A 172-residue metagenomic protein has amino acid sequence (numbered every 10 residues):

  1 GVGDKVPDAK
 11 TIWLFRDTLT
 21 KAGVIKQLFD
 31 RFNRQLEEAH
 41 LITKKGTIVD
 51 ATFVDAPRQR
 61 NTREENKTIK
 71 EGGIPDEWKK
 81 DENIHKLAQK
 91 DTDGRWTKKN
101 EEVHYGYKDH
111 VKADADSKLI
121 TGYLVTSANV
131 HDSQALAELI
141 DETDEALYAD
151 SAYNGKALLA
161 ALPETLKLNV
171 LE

Functional and structural regions predicted by a protein language model:
G3-K167, L171: Polybasic low-complexity intrinsically disordered regions
